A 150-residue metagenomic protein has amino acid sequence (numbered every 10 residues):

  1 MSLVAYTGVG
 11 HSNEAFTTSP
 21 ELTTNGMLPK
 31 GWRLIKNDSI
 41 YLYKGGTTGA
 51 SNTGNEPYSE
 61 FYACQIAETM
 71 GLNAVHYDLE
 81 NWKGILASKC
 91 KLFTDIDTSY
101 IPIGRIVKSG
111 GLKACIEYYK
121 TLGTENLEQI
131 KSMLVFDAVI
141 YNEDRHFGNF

Functional and structural regions predicted by a protein language model:
M1-I106: Conserved ATP-binding subdomain of kinase catalytic cores across diverse folds
D95-L122, I130-K131: Internal, well-ordered alpha/beta segment that forms a basic, Gly-enriched binding/recognition surface
I116-F150: Conserved kinase catalytic-core segment
